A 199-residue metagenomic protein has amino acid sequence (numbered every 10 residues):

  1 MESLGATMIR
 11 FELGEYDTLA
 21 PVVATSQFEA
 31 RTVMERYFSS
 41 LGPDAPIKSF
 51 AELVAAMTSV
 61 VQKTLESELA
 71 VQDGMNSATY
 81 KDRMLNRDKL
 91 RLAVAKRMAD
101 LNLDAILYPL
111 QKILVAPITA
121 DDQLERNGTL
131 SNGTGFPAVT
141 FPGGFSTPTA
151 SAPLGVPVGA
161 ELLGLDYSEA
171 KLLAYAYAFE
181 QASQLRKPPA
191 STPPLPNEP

Functional and structural regions predicted by a protein language model:
M1-R31, E35-S40: Gly/Ser-rich, acidic/histidine-flanked active-site/gating loops
E2-L13, A45-A51, P188-A190: Flexible, glycine/charged-enriched surface loops at secondary-structure junctions
E2-L4, R36, S40, K81 (+1 more regions): Structural helix-boundary/capping segments
Y16-L19, L114-P117, T147-T149, Y167-A170: Flexible loop/turn segments at secondary-structure boundaries
F28-A95, T140-G159: Short helix-loop capping/hinge segments that flank enzyme active sites or metal/cofactor-binding pockets
D104: Conserved acidic residues
L110-T129: Short, surface-exposed loop/helix-turn segments at secondary-structure junctions that function as lids/hinges flanking
